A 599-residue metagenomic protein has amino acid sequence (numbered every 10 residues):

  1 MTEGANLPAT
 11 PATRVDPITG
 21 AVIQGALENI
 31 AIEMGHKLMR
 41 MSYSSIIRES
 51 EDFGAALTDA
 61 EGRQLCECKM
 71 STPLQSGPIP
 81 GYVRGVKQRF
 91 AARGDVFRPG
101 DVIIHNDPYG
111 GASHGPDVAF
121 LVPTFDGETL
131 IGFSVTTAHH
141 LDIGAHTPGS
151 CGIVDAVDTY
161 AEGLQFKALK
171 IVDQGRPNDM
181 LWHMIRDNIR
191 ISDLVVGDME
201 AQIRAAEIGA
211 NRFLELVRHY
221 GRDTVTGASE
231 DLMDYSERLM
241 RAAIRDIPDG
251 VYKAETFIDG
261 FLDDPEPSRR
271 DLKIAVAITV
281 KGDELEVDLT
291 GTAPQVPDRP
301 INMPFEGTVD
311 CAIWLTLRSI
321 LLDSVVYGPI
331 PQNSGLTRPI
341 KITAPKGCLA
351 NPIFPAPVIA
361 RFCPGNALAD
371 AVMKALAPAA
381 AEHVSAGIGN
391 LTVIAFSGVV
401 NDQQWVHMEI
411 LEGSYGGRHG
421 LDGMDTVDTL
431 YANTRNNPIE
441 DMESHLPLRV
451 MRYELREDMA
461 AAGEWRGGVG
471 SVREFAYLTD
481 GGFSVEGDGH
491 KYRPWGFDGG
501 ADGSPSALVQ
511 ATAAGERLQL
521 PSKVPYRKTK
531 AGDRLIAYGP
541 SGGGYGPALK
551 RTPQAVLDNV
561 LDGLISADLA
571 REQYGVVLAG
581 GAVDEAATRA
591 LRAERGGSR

Functional and structural regions predicted by a protein language model:
T2-P99, D107-R599: Glycine/proline-enriched, intrinsically flexible loops and inter-domain linkers
V102: Glycine-rich phosphate-binding loop of nucleotide-binding enzymes
